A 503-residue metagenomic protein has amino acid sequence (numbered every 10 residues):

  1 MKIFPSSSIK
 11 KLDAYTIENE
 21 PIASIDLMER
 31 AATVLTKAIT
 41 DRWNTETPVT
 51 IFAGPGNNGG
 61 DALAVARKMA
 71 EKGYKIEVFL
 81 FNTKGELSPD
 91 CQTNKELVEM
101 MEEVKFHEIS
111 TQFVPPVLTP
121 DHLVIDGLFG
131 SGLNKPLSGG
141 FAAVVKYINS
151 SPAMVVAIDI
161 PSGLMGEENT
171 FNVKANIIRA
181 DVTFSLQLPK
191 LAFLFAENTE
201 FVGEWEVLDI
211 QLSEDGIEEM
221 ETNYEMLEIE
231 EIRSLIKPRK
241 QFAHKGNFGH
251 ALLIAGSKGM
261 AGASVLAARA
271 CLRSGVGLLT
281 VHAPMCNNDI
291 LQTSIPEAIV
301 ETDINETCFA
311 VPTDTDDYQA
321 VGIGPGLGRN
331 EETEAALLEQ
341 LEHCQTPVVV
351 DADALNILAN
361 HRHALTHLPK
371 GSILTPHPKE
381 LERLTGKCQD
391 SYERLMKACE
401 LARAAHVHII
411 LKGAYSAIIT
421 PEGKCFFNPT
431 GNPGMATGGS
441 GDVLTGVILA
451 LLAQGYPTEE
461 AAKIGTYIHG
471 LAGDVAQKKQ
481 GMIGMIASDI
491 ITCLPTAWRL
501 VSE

Functional and structural regions predicted by a protein language model:
M1-N82, S88, F193-V349, N356-L374 (+1 more regions): Small-residue (G/A/S/T)-rich helix-start motifs and N-terminal tracts that mark the onset
A64-N149, D289-E301, A310-T313, D317: N-terminal small/polar loop signature for handling phosphorylated ligands or for N-terminal nucleophile
L87-D90, G140, A175-I178, I486-D489: Short acidic-hydrophobic sequence patches enriched in Asp/Glu that either
P89-D90, P136-S138, N169-F171, T385-Q389: Short, solvent-exposed loop/turn segments at secondary-structure boundaries
N94-K95, F141-A142, A180, L337 (+2 more regions): Amphipathic alpha-helical segments in well-structured domains
E102-V104, S150-A153, A404-V407: A structural motif corresponding to the C-terminal end of an alpha-helix and its immediate exit/capping segment
Q112-V114, I160-G166, L191, E306-C308 (+1 more regions): Short acidic loop-to-helix transition motifs that present clustered carboxylates
D121-L123, L128-T222: Internal gly/pro-rich beta-alpha loop/helix module that stabilizes soluble enzyme cofactors or their anionic handles
